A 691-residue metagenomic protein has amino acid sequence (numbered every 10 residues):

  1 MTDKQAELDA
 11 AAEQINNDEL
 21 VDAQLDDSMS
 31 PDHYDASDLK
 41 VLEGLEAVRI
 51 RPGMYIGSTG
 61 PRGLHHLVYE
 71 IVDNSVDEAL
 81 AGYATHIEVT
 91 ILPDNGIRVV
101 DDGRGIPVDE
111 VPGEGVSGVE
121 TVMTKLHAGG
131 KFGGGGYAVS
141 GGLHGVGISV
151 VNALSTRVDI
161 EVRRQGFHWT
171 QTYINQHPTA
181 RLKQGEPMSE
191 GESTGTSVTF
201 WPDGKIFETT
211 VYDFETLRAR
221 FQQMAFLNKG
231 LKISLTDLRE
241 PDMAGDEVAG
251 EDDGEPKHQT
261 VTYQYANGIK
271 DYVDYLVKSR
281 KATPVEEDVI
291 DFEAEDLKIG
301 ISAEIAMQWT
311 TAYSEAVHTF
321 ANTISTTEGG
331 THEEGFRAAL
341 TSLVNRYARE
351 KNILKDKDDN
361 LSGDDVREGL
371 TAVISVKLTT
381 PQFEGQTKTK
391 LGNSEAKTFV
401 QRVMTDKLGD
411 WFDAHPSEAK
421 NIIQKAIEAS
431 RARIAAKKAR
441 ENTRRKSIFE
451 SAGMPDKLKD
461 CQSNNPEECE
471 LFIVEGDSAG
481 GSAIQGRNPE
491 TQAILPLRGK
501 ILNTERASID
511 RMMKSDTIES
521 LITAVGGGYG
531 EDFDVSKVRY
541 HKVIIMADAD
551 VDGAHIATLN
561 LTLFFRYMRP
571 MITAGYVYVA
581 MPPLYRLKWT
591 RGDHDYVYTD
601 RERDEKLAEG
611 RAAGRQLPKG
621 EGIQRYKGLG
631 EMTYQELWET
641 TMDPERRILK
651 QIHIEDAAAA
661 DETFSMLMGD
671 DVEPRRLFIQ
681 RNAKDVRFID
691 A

Functional and structural regions predicted by a protein language model:
T2-D32, L45, Y69, D77-A79 (+12 more regions): GHKL-family ATPase ATP-binding module
H33-R51: Mature N-terminal segment immediately following signal peptide/propeptide cleavage in secreted/periplasmic
R49, I106-G129: Short conserved segment of the HATPase_c
I50-Y69: Conserved short strand/loop->alpha-helix "switch" segment adjacent to the catalytic nucleotide/phosphoryl-transfer site
S58, D109-E114, H332, G363 (+1 more regions): Conserved, non-catalytic sequence blocks in retroelement Pol enzymes and Pol-derived host proteins
D77-E78, G105-I106, V551-D552: Residues immediately C-terminal
R431-E450, N465-E470, G481-R487, K500 (+1 more regions): C-terminal interaction appendages of subunits in large macromolecular complexes
